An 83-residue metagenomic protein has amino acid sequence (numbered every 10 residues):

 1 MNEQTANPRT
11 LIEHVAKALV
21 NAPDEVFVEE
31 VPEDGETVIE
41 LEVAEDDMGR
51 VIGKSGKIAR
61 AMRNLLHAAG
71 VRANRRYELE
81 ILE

Functional and structural regions predicted by a protein language model:
M1-M48, A61-E83: RNA-contacting regions in translation and RNA-metabolism proteins, encompassing KH/S1 modules where present
I52-G56: Glycine-centered tight-turn and secondary-structure capping sites
